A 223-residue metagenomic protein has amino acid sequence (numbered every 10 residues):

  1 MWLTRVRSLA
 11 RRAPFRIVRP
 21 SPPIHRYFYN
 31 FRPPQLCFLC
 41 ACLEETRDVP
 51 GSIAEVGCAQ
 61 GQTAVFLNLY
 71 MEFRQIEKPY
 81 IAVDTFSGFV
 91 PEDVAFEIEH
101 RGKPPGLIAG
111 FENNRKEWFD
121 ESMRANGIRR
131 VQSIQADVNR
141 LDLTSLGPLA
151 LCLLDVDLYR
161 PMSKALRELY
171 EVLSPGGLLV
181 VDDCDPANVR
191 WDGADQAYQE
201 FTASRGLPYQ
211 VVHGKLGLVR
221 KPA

Functional and structural regions predicted by a protein language model:
M1-A10, P14: Boundary detector for helix-to-coil junctions that initiate low-complexity/charged tails
R16-P33, C40, R47-A223: S-adenosylmethionine/decaboxylated-SAM
